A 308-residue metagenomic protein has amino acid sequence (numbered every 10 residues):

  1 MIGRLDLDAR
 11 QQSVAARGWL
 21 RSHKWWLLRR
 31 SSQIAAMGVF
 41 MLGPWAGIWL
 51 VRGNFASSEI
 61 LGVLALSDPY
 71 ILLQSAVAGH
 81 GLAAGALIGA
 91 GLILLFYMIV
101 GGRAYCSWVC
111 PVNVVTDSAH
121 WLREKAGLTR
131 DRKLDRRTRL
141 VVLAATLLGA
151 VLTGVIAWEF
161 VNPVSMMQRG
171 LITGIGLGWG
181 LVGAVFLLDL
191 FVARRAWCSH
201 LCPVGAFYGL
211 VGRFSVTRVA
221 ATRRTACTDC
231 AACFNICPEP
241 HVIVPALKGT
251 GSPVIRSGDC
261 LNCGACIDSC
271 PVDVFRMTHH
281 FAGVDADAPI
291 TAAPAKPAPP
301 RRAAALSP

Functional and structural regions predicted by a protein language model:
M1-G249, P253, G258-L261, A265-P308: Non-ligating segments of multi-cofactor redox enzymes
